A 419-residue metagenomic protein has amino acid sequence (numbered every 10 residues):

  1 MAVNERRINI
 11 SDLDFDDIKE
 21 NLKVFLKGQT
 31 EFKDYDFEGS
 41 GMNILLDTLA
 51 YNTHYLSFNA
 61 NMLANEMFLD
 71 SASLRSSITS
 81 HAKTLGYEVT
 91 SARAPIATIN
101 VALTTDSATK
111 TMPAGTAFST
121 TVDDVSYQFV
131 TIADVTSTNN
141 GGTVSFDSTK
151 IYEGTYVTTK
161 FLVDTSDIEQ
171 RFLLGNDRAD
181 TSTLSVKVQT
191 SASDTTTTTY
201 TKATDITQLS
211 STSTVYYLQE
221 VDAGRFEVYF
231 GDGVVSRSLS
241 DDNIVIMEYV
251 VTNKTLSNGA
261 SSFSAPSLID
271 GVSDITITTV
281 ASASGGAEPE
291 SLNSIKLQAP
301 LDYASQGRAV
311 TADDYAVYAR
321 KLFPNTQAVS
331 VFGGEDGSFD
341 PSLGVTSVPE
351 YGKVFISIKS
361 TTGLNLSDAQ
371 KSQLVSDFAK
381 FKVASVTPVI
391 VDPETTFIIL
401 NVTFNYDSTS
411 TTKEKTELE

Functional and structural regions predicted by a protein language model:
M1-D180, K187, D194: Extended assembly-interface regions of large multimeric machines
A2-L22, L26, Q306-E419: Carbohydrate-recognition loop of C-type lectin domains
S91, R178, Y217-E220, R237-S238 (+2 more regions): Replace "in large, NTP-powered and nucleic-acid-processing enzymes" with "in large, NTP-powered factors and other
V101, T120, T131, L174-N176 (+8 more regions): Hydrophobic side chains in beta-strands
T104, D123, V250, K359-T361 (+1 more regions): Solvent-exposed coil/turn segments that connect beta secondary-structure elements in extracytoplasmic/periplasmic
D106-K110, V234-L239: Short, surface-exposed secondary-structure edge patches
V135-D194, E227-V228, S236-A309, K380-E419: Acidic, glycine-rich low-complexity/disordered segments
T183-R237: Extracellular/luminal ectodomains and secreted, surface-exposed scaffolds of diverse proteins
